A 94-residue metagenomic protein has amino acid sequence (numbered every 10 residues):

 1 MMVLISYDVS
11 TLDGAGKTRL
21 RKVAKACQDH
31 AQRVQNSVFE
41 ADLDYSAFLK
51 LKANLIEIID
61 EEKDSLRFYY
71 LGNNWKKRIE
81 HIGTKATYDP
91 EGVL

Functional and structural regions predicted by a protein language model:
M1-V34, V38, D42, S46-A47: Extended, hydrophobic alpha-helical segments
S6, K52, G92: Functionally constrained cores in energy, signaling, and assembly domains
A15, L49-L51, R78: Short acidic, gly/pro-rich beta-turn/loop elements at beta-sheet edges and active-site/ligand-binding grooves
K25-C27, K52-E57, I79-E80: Intrinsically disordered, low-complexity boundary segments flanking structured domains
Q35-S65, Y70-L71: Short, intrinsically disordered low-complexity segments
I58-L94: C-terminal structural segments of small proteins and small subunits
